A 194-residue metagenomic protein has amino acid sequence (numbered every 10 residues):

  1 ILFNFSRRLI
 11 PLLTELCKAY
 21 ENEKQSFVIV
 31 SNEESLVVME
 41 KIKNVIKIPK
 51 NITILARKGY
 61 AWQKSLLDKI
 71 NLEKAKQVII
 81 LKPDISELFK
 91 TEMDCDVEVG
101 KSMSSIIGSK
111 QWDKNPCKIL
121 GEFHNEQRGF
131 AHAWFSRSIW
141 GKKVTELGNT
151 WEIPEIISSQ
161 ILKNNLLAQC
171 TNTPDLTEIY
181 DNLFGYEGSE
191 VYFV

Functional and structural regions predicted by a protein language model:
I1-V194: Cytosolic regulatory regions of ion transport systems
